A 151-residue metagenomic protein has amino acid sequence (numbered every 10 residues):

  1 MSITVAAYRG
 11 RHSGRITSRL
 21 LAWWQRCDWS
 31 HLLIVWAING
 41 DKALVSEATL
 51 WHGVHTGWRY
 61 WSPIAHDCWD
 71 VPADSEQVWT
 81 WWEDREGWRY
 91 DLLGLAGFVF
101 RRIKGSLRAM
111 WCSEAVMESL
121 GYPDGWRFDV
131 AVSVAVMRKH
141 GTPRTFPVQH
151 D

Functional and structural regions predicted by a protein language model:
T4-A73, A96-S106: Glycine-rich catalytic cores of cysteine/serine-nucleophile enzymes that process amide/ester linkages in cell-envelope
I16, Q77-W81, V132: Exposed alpha-helical structural elements
D41-A43, Y90, D124: Secondary-structure boundary/capping signal
P72-L95: A structural motif
L95-D151: Activation targets extended, charge/polar-rich intrinsically disordered C-terminal tails
